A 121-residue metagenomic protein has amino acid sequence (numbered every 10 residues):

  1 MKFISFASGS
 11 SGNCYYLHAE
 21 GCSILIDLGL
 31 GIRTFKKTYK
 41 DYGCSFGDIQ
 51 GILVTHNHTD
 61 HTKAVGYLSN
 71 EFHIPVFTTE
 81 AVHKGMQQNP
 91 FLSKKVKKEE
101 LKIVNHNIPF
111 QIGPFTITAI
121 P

Functional and structural regions predicted by a protein language model:
M1-Y42: Conserved beta-strand hairpin/beta-sheet module of binuclear metal-dependent hydrolase folds, prominently
I4-C14, H56-H61, I112-G113, I117-A119: Structured catalytic core of nucleotide-sugar glycosyltransferases
A7, Y16, G43, G66 (+2 more regions): Short secondary-structure boundary/capping segments
S11, G31, H58, V82 (+1 more regions): A generic "binding-loop/recognition-motif" signal
N13, C22, D48-Q50, F72 (+2 more regions): A generic structural signal for short beta-strands and their flanking turns/coil linkers
L17, D27, H56, V76 (+1 more regions): Divalent metal-coordination and catalytic microenvironments
R33-A81: Active-site metal-binding motif and surrounding structural segment of the metallo-beta-lactamase
E80-P121: Metallo-beta-lactamase
